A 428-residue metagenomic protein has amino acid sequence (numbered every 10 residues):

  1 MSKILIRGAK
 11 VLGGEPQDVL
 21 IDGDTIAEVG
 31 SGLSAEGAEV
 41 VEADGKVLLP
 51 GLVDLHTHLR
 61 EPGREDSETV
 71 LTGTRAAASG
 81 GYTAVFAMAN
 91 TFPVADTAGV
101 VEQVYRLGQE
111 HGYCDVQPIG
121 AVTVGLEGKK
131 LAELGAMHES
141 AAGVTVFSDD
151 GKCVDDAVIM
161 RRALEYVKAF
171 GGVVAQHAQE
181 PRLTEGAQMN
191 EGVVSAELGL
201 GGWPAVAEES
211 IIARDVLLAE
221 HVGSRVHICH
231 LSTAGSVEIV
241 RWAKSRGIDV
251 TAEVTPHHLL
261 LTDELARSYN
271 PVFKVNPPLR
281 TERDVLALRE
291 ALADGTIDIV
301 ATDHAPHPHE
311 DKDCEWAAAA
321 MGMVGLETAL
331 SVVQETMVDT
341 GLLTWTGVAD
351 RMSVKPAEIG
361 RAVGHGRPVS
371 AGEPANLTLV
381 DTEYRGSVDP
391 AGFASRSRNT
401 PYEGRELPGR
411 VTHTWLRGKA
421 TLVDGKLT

Functional and structural regions predicted by a protein language model:
M1-G51: Histidine-rich, glycine-flanked metal-binding segment
A9, D24, G45, H56 (+15 more regions): Divalent metal-coordination and catalytic microenvironments
K46-H111: Metal-associated gating/positioning segment near the N- to mid-region
L55-E68, A89-T91, D96, Q117-K130 (+2 more regions): Active-site mouth loops of central-metabolism enzymes
R106-V122: A glycine-rich helix N-cap at a beta->alpha junction
L131-V300: Histidine/acidic residue-rich metal-binding segments in metalloenzymes
E197-R225, V272, A293-D294, D298-V300 (+1 more regions): His/Asp/Glu-enriched, well-ordered alpha-helical/loop segment that forms or immediately abuts the divalent-metal
E315-A318, A371-K426: C-terminal cap of metal-dependent C-N hydrolases
